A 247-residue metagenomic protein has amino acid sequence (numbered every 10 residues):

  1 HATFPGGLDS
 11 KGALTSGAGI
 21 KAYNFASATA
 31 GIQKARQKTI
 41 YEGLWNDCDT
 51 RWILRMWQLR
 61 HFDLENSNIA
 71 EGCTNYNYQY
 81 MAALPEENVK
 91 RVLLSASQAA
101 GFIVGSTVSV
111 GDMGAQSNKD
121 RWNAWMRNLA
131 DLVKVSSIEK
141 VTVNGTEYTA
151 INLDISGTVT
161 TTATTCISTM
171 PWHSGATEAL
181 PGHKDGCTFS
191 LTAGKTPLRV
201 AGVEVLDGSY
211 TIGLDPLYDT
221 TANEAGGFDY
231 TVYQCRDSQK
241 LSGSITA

Functional and structural regions predicted by a protein language model:
H1-L206: Short aromatic-cysteine micro-motif
T211-A247: Surface-exposed recognition segments
